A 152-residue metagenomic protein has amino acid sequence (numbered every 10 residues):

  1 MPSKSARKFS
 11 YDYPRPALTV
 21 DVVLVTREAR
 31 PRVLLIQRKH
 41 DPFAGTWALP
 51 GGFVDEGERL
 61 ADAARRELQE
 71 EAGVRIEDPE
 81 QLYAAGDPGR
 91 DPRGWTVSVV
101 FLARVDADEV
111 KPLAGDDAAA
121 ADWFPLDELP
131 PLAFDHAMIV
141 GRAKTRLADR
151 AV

Functional and structural regions predicted by a protein language model:
P2-A48, A61, I76: N-terminal strand-loop-strand
P16-L18, D62-R65, G73-V110, D127-E128 (+1 more regions): Active-site segment of metal-dependent pyrophosphate-handling enzymes, primarily the Nudix hydrolase catalytic core
L24-T26, L35-Q37, L102-R104, D122-P125: Short, well-ordered beta-strand micro-motif
P50, A64, L68: Hydrophobic alpha-helical positions that pack around
L102, K111-R146: NUDIX/MutT-family hydrolases
A148-V152: Acidic/polar alpha-helix N-cap and adjacent early helical turns within long charge-rich amphipathic helices/linkers
